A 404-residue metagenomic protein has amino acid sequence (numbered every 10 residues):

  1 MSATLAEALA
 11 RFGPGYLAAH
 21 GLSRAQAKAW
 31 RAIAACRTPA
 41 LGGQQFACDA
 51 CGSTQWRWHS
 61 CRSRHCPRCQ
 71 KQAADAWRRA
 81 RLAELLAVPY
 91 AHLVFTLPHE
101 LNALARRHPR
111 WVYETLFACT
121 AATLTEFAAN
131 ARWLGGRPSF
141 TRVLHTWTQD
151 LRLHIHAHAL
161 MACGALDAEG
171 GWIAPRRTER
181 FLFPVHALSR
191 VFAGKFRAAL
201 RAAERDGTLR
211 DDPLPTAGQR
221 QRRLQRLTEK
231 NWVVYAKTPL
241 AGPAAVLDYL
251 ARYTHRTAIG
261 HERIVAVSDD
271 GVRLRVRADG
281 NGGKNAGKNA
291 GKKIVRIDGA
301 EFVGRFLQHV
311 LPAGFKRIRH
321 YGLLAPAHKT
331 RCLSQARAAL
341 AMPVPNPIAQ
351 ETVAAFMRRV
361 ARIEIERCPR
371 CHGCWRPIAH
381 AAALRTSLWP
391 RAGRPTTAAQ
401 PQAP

Functional and structural regions predicted by a protein language model:
M1-P404: Beta->alpha loop/short-helix hinge microenvironment recognizer with preference for catalytic Tyr/His contexts
